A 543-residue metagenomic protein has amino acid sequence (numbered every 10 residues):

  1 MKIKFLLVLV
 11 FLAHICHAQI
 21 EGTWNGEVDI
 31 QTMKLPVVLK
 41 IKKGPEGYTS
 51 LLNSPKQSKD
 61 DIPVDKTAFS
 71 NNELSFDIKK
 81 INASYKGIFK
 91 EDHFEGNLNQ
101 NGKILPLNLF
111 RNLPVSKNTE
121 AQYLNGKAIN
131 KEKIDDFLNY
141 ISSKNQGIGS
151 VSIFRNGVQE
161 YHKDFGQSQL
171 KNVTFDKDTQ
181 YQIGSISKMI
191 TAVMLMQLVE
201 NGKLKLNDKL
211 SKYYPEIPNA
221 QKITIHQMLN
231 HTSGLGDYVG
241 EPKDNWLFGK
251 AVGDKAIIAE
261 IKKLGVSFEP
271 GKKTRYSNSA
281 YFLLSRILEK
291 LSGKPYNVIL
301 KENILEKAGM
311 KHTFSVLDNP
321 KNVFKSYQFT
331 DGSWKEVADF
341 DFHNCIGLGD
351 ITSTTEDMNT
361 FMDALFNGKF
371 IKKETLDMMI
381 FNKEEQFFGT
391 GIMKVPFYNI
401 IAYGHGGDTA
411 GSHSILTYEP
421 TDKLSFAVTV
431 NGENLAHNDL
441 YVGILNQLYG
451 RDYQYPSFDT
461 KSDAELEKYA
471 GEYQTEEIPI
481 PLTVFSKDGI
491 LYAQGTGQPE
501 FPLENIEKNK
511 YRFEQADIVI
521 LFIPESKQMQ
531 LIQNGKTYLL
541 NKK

Functional and structural regions predicted by a protein language model:
M1-T23: Bacterial Sec-dependent N-terminal signal peptides
I20, D29-M33, K42, P55-Q57 (+4 more regions): Catalytic loop of the DD-peptidase/beta-lactamase superfamily, centered on the K-T-G motif and neighboring
M33-K80, E160-H162, S168: N-terminal, post-signal-peptide region of Sec/Tat-exported proteins
K59-Q100, Q182-S185, M189: Mid-chain, structured segments of secreted extracytoplasmic proteins
R155-N156, Q167-S277, K294, Q328-K335 (+1 more regions): Active-site-proximal loop and beta-strand segments within enzyme catalytic domains
E160, I190, Q197-E216, L291-N319 (+1 more regions): Short, well-structured active-site flanking segments
E160-H162, P218-I225, G234-G240, N297 (+2 more regions): Secretory-pathway/luminal and periplasmic proteins that interact with or process carbohydrate-rich
P242-N322, V337-D339, H343-N359: Catalytic-site signature segments of enzymes, centered on catalytic residues
